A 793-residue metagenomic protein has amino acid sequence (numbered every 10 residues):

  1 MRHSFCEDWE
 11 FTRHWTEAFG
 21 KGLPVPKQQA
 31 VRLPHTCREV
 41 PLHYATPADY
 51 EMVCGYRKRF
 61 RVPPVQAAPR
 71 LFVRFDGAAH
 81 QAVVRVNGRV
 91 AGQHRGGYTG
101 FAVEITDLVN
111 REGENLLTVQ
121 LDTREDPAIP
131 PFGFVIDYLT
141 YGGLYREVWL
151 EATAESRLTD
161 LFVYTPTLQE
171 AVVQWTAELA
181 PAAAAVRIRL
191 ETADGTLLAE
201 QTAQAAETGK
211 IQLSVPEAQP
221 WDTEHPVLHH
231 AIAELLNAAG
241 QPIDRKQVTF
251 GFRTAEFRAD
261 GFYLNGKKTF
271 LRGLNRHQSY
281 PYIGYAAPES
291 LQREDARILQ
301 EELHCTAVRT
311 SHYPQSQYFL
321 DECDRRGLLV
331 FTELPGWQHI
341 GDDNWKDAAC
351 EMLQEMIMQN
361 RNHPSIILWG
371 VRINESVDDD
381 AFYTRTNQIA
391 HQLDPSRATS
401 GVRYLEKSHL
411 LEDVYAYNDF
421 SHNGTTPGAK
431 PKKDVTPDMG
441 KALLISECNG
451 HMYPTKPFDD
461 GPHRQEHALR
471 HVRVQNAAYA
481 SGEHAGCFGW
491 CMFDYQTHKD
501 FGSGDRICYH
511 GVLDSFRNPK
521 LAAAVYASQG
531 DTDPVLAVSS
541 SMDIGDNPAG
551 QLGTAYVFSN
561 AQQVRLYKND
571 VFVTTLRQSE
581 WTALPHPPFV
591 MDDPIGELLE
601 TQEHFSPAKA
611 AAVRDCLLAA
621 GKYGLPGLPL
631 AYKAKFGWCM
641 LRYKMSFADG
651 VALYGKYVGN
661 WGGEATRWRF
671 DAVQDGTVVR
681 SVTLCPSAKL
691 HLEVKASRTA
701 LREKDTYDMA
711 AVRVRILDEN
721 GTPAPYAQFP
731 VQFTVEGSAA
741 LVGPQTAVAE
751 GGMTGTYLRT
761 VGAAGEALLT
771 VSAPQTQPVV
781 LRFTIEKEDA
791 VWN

Functional and structural regions predicted by a protein language model:
M1-P41, Q120, A468, V472-N476 (+3 more regions): Accessory carbohydrate-binding/adhesion or oligomerization-edge regions at the termini of glycan-active proteins
H3-T16, P47, E51-L158, A182 (+5 more regions): Accessory beta-strand-rich segments of carbohydrate-active enzymes
C37-V62, Q66-F75, A79-V86, G92-R95 (+8 more regions): Active-site-adjacent substrate/metal-binding segments within catalytic domains of carbohydrate-active enzymes
I105, Q212-W221, M591-E597, T601 (+3 more regions): Short, hydrophobic beta-strand segments
N110-E114, T176-E256: Extended acidic/polar, glycine-enriched regions that form or flank non-catalytic beta-rich accessory modules
W175-A177, A233-E234, A555-S559, D708-P725 (+1 more regions): Beta-strand-rich structural segments
A184-R187, E224-H229, L552, N560 (+5 more regions): Short flexible loop/turn segments that cap and initiate beta-strands
R297-E301, A307-G553, D570, T575 (+1 more regions): Substrate-binding/catalytic cleft of secreted carbohydrate-active enzymes, primarily glycoside hydrolases
